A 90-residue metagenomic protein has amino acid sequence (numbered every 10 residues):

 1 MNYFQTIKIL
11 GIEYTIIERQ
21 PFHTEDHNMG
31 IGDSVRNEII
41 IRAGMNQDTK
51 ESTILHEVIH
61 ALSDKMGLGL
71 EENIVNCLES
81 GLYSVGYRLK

Functional and structural regions predicted by a protein language model:
N2-D48, D64-G86: Active-site scaffold of zinc-dependent metalloenzymes
S52-D64: Active-site recognition of the HExxH zinc-binding catalytic motif
R88-K90: Long, highly charged low-complexity segments enriched in Glu/Asp and Lys/Arg with interspersed Ser/Thr
